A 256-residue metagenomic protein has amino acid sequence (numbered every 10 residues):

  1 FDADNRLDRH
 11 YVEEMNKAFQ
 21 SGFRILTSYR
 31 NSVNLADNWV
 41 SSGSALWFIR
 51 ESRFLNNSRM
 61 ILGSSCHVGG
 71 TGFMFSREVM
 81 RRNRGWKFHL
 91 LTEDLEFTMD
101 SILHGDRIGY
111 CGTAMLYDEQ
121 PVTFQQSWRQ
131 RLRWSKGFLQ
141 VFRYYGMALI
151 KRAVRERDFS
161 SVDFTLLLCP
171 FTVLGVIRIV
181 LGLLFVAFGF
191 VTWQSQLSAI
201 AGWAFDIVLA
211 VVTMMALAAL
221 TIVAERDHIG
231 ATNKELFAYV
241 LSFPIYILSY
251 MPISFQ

Functional and structural regions predicted by a protein language model:
F1-R6, W86-H89, S101: The conserved acidic donor/metal-binding loop of glycosyltransferases
N5-L7, N31-N34, E96, M115: A short, conserved beta-strand element in the Rossmann-like catalytic core that flanks the donor/metal-binding loop
R9-L91, L132, L139, R143: Long helical/loop segments within the catalytic core of UDP-sugar-dependent glycosyltransferases, especially the large
L46-R53, R129-L149, M214-L220, Q256: Catalytic core of nucleotide-sugar-dependent glycosyltransferases
G63, T98-Y117: Catalytic donor-sugar/metal-binding loop of nucleotide-sugar-dependent glycosyltransferases
G70, Y110-C111, Y117-R129, R143: Catalytic cores of eukaryotic secretory-pathway lumenal/extracellular enzymes that build and remodel glycoconjugates
L91-F97: Acidic donor-binding loop at a coil-to-helix junction in glycosyltransferase catalytic cores that engages
L167-Q256: Membrane-embedded multi-pass helical conduit in multi-pass membrane proteins, especially envelope-biosynthetic
